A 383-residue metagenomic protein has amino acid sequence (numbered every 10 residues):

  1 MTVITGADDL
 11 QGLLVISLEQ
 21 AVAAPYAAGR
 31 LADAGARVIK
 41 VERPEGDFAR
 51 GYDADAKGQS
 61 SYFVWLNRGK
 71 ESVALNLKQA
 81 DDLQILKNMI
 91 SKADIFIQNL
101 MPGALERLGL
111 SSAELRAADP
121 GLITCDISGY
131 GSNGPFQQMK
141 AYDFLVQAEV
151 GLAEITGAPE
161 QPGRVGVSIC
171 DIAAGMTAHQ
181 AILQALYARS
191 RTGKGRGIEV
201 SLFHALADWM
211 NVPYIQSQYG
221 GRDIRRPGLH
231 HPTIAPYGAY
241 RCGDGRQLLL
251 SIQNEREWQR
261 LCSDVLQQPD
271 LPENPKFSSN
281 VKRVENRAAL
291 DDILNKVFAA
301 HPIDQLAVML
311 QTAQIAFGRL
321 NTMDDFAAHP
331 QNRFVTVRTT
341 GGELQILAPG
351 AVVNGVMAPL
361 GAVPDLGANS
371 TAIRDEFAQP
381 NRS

Functional and structural regions predicted by a protein language model:
M1-L14, I224, R241-G243, N321-S383: Terminal low-complexity tails and localization/encapsulation signals of metabolic enzymes
M1-R191, D304, D365, N369-S383: N-terminal helix-loop segment corresponding to the beta1-alpha1 unit of nucleotide/adenylate-binding folds
E45, Y130-G131, L202-A207, D244-R246 (+2 more regions): Glycine-rich beta-alpha junction loops
G46-F48, Q218-R225: Short Pro/Gly-enriched beta-strand edge/turn motifs at strand-loop
S132, P159-V167, S190-L206, R225-P232 (+1 more regions): Conserved Rossmann-fold dehydrogenase catalytic segment
Q161-C170, R241-R246, G355-M357: Flexible glycine/proline-enriched surface loops and loop-helix/loop-strand junctions
G175-G195, D208, V212-G220, C262-P272: Oxidoreductase and adenylate-handling cofactor-binding alpha/beta cores
P236-A313, F317: Aromatic-enriched alpha-helical interface/lid elements that frame and gate functional surfaces
